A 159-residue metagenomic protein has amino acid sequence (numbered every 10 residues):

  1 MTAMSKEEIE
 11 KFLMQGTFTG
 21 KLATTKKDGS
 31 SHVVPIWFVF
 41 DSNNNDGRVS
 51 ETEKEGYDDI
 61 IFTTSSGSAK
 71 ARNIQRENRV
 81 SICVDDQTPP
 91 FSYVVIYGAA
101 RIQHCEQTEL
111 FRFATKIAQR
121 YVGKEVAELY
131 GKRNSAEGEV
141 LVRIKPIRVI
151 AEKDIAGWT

Functional and structural regions predicted by a protein language model:
M1-T17: Extreme N-terminal tail/first-helix region
M4, S92-T159: Charged, gly/pro-rich active-site loop segments
L13-M14, Q75-R76, S135: Alpha-helix boundary recognition
T17-G47, E51-S66, I74, V80-V84 (+1 more regions): Short beta-strand segments
Q87-P89: AMP-binding (ANL) adenylation modules
